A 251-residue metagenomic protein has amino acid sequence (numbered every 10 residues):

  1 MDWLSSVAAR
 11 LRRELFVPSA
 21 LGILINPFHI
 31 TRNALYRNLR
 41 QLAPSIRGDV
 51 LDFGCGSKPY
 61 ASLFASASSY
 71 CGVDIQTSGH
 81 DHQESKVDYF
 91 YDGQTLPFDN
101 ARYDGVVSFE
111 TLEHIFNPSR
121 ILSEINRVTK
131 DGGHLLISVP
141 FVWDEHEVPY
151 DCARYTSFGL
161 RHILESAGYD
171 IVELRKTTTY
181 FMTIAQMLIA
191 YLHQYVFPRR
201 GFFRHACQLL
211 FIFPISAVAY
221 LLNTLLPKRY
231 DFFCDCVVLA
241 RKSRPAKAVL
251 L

Functional and structural regions predicted by a protein language model:
M1-A101, G105, F109, L122 (+2 more regions): Conserved N-terminal segment of class I S-adenosyl-L-methionine
S5-S6, V17-P18, I25, F90 (+4 more regions): S-adenosyl-L-methionine-dependent methyltransferase catalytic module, highlighting the catalytic core
E110-H114: Short catalytic micro-motifs in class I SAM-dependent methyltransferases
